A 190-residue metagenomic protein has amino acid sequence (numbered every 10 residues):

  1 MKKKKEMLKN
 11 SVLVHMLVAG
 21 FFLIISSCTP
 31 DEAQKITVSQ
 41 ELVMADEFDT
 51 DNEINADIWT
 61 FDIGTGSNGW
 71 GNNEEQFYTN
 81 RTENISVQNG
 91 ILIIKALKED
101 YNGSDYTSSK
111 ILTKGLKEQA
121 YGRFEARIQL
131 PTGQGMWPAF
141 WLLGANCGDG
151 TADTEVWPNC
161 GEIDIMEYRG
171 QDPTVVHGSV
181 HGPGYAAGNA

Functional and structural regions predicted by a protein language model:
K2-L17: Bacterial N-terminal signal peptides that target proteins for export
I24-S27: C-terminal motif of bacterial Sec signal peptides marking the signal peptidase cleavage site
P30-A190: GH16 jelly-roll
